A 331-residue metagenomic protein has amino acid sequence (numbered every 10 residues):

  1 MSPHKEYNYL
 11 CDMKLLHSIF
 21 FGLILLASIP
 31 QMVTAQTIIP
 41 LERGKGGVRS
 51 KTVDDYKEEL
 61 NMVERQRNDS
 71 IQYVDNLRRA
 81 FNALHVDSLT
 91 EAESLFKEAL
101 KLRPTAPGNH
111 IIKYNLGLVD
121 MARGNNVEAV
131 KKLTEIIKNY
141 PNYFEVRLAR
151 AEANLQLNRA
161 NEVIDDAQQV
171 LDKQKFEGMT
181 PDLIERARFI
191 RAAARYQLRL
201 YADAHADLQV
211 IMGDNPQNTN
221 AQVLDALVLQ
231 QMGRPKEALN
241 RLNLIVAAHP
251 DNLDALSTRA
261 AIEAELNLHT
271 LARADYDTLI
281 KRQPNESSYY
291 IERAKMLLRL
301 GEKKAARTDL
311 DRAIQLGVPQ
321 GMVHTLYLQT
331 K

Functional and structural regions predicted by a protein language model:
M62-N68, K101-N109, L171-I184: Flexible helix-coil transition and linker loops at the boundaries of alpha-helical arrays
Q72, A106-N109, Y143, E177 (+5 more regions): Residue-level recognition of tetratricopeptide repeat
H85-V86, A122, Q156-L157, A193 (+4 more regions): Register position in tetratricopeptide repeats
N109-I112, V146, T180, A187 (+4 more regions): TPR alpha-solenoid repeat register
I111-N115, A149, L183, I190 (+4 more regions): Canonical tetratricopeptide repeat
